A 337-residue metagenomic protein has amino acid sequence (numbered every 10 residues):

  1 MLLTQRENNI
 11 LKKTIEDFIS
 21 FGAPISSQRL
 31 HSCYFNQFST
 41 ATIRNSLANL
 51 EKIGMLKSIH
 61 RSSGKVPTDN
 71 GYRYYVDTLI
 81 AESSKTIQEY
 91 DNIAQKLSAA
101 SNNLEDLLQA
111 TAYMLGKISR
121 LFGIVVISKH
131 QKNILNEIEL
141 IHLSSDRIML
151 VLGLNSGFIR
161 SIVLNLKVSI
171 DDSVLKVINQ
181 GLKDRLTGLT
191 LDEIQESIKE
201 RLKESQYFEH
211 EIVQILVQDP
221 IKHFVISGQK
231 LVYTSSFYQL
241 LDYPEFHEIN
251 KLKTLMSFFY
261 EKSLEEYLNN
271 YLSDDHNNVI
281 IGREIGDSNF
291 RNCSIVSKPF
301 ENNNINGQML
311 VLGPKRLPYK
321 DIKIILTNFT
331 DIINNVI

Functional and structural regions predicted by a protein language model:
M1, V76, I80-S83: Generic N-terminal leader/targeting and pre-domain segments
M1-K12: Short alpha-helical segments that sit at the start of domains
L2-L3, F38, P67, L317: Alpha-helical hairpin
L11-E16, I295-K298: Contiguous, well-ordered alpha-helical segments that form the cores/surfaces of helical PPI scaffolds
K13-E16, S20, S27-L79: N-terminal helix-turn-helix
I59-R61, K85-Q88: Short Lys/Arg-enriched helix C-cap and helix-to-coil transition segments that create basic nucleic-acid-contact patches
I80, I87-Y319, K323-I337: Intrinsically disordered, acidic Ser/Thr/Pro-rich low-complexity regulatory segments
